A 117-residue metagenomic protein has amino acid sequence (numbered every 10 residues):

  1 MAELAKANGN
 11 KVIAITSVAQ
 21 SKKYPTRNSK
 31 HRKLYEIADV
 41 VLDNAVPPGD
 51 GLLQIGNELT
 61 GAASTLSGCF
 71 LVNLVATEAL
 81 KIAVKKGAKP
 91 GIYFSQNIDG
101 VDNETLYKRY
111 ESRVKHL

Functional and structural regions predicted by a protein language model:
M1-A76: Glycine-rich phosphate-binding loops that contact phosphosugars or nucleotide phosphates
K81-L117: Active-site phosphate/pyrophosphate-binding segments
